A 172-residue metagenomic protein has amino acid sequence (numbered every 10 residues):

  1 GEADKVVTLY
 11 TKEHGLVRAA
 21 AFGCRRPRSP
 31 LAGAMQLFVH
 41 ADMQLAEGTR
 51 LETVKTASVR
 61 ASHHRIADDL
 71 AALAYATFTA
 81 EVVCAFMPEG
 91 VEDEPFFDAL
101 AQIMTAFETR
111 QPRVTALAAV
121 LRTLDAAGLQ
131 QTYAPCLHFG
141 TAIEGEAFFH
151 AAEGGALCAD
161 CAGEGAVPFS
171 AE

Functional and structural regions predicted by a protein language model:
G1-E172: Non-catalytic alpha-helical scaffolds and adjoining flexible linkers that form interface surfaces for assembly
